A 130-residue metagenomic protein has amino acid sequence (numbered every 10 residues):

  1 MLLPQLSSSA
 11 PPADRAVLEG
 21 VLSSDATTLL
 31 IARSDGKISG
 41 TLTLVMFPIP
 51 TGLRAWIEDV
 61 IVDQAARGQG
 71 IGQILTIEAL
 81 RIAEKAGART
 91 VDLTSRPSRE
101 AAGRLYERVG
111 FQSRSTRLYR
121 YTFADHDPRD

Functional and structural regions predicted by a protein language model:
M1-P12, D130: Short amphipathic alpha-helix that is part of the acyltransferase structural core
V21-I31, T51, W56: A short helix-loop-beta-strand connector motif used in the catalytic cores of GNAT acetyltransferases and, in some
I31, K37-M46, W56, I61: Conserved beta-strand in the GNAT
F47-I57, R67, R114: A conserved beta-turn-beta hairpin within the catalytic core of GNAT-like acetyltransferases that forms part
V62, G68-R81, R104-V109: Conserved acetyl-CoA-binding loop-helix of GNAT-fold acetyltransferases
D63, R96: Residue-level recognition of the GNAT/N-acetyltransferase active site
Q73, K85, P97-S115, R120-Y121: Conserved active-site alpha-helix within GNAT-family acetyltransferase domains
T76, A83-S95: Conserved GNAT acetyl-CoA-binding A-motif
